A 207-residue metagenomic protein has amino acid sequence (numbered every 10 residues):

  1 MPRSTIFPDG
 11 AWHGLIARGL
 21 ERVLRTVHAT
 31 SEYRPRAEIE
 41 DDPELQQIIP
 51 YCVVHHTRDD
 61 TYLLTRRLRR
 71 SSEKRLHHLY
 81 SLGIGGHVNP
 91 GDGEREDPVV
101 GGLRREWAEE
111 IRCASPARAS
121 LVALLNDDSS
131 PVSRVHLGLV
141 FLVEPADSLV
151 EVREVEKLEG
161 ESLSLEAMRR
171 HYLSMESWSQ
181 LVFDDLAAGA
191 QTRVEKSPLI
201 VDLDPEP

Functional and structural regions predicted by a protein language model:
M1-T5, H77-G91, A123-P207: Nudix hydrolase/Nudix homology domain
I6-A11: Short N-terminal binding/cap micro-motifs at the start of the first secondary-structure element
W12-G14, V155: Short coil/turn segments at secondary-structure boundaries
G14-D59, R67-S71: Acidic, metal-coordinating catalytic segment for phosphate/diphosphate chemistry, firing primarily on the Nudix
Y51, D59-L63, R118, G138-L139: Conserved active-site beta-strand-loop modules that form the wall/rim of enzyme catalytic pockets and either contain
Y51-V53, P98-A114, A190-P205: A broadly tuned preference for mixed-charge, low-complexity surface segments
D60-E109: Conserved Nudix-box catalytic region and its N-terminal flanking loop in Nudix hydrolases and closely related
A114-A123: A short coil-to-beta-strand element that immediately follows conserved catalytic motifs
